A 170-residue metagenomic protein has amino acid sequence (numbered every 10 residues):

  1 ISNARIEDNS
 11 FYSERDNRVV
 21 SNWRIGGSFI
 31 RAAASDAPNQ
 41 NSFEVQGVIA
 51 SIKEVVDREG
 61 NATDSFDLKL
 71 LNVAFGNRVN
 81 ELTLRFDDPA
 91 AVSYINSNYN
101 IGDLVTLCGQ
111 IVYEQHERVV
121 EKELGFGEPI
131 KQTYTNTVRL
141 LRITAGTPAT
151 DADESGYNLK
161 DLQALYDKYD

Functional and structural regions predicted by a protein language model:
I1, E54-D88: OB-fold (S1/OB) nucleic-acid-binding surfaces
I1-N3, P89-C108: Short nucleic-acid-contacting surface segments enriched for D/E, G, S/T with interspersed K/R
S2-R5, N22-G26, E44-V48, S65-K69 (+1 more regions): Ordered hydrophobic segments in well-structured contexts
R5-Q40, I111-A164: OB-fold/S1-family single-stranded nucleic acid-binding modules
A37-V45, L84, V92-S93, L104 (+1 more regions): Compact beta-rich and alpha/beta scaffold cores in large eukaryotic transport/transcription complexes and associated
P38-A62: Structural detector for short beta-strands of small beta-barrel domains
F43, V56, N98, V105 (+1 more regions): Compositionally biased, low-complexity repeat tracts
G47, Q163-D170: Short acidic DE-rich linear segments
